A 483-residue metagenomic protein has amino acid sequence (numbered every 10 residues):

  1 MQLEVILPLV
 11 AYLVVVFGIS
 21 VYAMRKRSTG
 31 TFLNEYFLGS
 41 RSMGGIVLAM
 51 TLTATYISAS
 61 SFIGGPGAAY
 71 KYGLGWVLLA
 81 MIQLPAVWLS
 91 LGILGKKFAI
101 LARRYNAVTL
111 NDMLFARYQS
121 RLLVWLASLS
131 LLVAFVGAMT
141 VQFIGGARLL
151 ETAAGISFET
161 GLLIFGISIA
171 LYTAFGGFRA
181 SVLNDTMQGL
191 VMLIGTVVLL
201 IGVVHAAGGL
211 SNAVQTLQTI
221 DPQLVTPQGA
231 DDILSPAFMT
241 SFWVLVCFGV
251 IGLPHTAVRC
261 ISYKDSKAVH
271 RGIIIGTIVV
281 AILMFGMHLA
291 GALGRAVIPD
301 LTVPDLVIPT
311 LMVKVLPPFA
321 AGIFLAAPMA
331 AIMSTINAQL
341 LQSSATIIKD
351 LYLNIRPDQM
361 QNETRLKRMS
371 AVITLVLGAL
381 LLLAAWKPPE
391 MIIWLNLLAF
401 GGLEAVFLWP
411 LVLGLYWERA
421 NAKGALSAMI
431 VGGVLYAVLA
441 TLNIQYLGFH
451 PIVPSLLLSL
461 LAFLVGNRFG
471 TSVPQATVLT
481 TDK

Functional and structural regions predicted by a protein language model:
M1-K483: Membrane-embedded helix-loop-helix hairpins and adjacent transmembrane boundary segments in multi-pass transporters
